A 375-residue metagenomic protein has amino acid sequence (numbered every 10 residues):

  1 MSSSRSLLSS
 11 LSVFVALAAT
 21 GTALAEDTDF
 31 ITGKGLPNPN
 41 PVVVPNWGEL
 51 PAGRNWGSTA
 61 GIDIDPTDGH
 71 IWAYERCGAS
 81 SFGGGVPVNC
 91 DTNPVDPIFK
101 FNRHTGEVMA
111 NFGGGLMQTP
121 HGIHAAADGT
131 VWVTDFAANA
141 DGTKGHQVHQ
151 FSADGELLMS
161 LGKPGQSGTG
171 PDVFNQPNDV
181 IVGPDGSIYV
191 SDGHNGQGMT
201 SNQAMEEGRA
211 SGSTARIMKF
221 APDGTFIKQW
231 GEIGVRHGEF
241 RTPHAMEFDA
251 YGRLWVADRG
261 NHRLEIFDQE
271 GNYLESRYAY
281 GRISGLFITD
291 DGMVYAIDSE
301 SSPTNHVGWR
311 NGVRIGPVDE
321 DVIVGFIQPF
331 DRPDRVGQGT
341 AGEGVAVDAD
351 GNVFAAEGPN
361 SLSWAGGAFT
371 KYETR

Functional and structural regions predicted by a protein language model:
M1-L11: Bacterial N-terminal signal peptides that target proteins for export
S9-A19: Bacterial N-terminal signal peptides
G21-A25: Sec/Tat signal peptide C-region and signal peptidase I cleavage site
E26-R375: Eukaryotic scaffold repeat domains enriched in small/polar residues
